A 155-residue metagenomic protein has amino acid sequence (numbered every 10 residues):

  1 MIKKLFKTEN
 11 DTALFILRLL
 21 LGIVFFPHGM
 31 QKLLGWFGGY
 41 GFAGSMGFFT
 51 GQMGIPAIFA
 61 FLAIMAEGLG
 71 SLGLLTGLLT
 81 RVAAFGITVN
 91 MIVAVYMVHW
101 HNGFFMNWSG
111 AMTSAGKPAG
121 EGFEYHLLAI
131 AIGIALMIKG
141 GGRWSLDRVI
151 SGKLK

Functional and structural regions predicted by a protein language model:
M1-G35, A57-M65, L69-K155: Extended, low-polarity transmembrane helix blocks
L34-I55, F59: Membrane-interface interhelical connector segments
